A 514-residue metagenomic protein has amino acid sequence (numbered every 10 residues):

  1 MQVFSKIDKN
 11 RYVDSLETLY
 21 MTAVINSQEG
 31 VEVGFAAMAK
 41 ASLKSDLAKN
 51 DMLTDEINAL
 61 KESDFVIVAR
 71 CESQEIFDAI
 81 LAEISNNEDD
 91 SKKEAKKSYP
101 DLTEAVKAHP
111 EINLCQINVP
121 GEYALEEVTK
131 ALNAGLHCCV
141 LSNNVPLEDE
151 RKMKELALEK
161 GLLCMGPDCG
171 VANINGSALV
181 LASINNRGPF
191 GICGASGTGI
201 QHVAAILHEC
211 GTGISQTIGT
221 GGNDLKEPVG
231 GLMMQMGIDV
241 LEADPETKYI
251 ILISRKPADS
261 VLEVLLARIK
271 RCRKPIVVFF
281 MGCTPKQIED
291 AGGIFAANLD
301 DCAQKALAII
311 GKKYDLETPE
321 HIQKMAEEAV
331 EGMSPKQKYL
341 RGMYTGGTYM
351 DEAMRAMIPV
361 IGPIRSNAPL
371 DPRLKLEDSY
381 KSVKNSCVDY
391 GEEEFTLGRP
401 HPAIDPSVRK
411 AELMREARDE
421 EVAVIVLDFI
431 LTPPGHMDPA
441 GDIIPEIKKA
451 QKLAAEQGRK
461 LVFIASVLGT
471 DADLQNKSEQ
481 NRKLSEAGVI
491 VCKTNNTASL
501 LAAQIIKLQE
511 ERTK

Functional and structural regions predicted by a protein language model:
M1-K514: Catalytic-core regions of core metabolic enzymes, especially those transforming organic acids/acyl-group intermediates
